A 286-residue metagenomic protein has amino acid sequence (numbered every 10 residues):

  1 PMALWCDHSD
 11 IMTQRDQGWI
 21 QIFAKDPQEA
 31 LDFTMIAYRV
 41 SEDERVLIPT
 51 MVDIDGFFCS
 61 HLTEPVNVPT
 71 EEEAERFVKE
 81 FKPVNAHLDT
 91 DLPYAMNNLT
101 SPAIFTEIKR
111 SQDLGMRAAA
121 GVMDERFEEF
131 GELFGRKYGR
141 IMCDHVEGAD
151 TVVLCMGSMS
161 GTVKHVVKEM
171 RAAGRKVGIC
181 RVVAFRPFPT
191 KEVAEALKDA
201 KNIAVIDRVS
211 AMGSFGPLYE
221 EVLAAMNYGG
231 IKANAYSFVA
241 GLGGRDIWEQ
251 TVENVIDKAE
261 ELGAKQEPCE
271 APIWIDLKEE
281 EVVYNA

Functional and structural regions predicted by a protein language model:
P1-L4, V122-G139, C155-V163, V182-P189: A general structural motif
P1-W5, F33-M35, H61-V68, H165 (+3 more regions): Short acidic, glycine/serine/threonine-rich loops at helix termini
M2-G56, I231-R245: Conserved thiamine diphosphate
Y38-V40, N67-T70, H165-A173, A194-K198 (+3 more regions): Short, solvent-exposed amphipathic alpha-helical segments in soluble enzyme and RNA/protein-processing domains
T50-M142: Conformationally flexible catalytic loops at phosphate/diphosphate-handling active centers
D144-R175, F188-E195: Redox- and metal-dependent alpha/beta enzyme cores, enriched for Fe-S-associated oxidoreductases and cofactor-handling
D207-A286: Peripheral docking tails and interdomain loops at the edges of cofactor- or intermediate-handling domains
